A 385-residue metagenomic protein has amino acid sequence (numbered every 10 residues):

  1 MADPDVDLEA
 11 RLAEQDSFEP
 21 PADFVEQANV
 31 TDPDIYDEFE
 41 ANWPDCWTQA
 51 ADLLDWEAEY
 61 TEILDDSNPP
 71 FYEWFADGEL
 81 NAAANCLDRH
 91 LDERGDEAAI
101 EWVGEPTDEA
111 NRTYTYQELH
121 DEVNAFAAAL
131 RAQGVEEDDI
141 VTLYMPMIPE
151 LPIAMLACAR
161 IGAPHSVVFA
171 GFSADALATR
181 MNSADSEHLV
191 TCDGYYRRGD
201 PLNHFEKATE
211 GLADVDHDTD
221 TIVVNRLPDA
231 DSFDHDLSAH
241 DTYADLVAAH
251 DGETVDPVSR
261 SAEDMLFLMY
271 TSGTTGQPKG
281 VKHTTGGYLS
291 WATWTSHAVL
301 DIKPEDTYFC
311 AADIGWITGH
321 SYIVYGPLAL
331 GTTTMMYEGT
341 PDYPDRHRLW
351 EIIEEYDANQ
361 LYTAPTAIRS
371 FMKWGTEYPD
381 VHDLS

Functional and structural regions predicted by a protein language model:
P21, L64, C86-Y114, P228-S238: AMP-dependent adenylate-forming
A83-A84, I100-L156, S173-A178, A239-D245 (+1 more regions): Conserved AMP-binding/adenylate-forming core of the ANL superfamily
D96-A98, I222-V224, D234-Y270, Q277 (+2 more regions): Conserved pre-ATP/AMP-binding loop-to-beta segment of ANL
T107-A110, L268-G280, S296: Conserved adenylation A10 loop of the ANL superfamily
A127, Q133, I140, P146-S166 (+5 more regions): A short helix-loop-beta submotif of the ANL/AMP-binding
M145, S166-N182, G194-H204, G287 (+2 more regions): ATP-dependent adenylate-forming carboxylate-activation enzymes
I161-D245, D357, A364-P365: Structural core segment of the AMP-binding/adenylate-forming
L289-T307, I317-Q360, K373-P379: Conserved AMP-binding/adenylation subdomain of ANL enzymes
